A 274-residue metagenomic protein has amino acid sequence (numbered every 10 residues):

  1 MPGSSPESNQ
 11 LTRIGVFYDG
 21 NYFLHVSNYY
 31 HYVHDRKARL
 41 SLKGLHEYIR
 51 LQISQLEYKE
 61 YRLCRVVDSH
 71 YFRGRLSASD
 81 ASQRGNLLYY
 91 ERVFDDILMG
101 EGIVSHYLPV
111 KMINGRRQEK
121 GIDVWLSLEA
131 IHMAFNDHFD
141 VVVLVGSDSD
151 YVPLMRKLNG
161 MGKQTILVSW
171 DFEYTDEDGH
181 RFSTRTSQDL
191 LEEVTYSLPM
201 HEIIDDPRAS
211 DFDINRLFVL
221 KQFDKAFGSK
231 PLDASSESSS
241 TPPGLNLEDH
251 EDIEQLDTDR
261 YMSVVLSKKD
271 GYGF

Functional and structural regions predicted by a protein language model:
M1-P2, F223: Generic N-terminal leader/presequence segments
P2-Q118, D171: Domain-level signal for Mg2+-assisted phosphodiester chemistry and nucleotide/NA-binding surfaces in nucleic-acid
D96-K268, Y272-F274: Nuclease catalytic cores that cleave nucleic-acid phosphodiester bonds, predominantly acidic two-metal-ion
